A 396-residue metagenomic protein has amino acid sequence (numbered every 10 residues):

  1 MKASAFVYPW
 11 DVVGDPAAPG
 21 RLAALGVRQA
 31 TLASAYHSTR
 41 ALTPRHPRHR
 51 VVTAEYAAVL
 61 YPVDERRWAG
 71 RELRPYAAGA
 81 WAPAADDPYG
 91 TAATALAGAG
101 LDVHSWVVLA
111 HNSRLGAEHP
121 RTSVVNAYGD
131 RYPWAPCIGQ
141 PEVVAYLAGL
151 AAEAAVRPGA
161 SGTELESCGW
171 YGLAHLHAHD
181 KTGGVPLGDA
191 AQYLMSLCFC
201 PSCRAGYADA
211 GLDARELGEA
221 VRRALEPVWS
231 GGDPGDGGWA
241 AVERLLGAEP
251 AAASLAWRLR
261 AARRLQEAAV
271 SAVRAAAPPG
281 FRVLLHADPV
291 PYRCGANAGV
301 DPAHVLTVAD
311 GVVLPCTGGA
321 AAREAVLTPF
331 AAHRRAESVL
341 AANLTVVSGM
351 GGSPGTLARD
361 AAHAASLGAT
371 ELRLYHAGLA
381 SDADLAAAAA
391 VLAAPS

Functional and structural regions predicted by a protein language model:
S4-F6, H104-P158: Active-site-adjacent "subsite" loops/lids of carbohydrate-active enzymes
S4-V12, R66-D86, D130-A145, A251-A261 (+2 more regions): The substrate-binding groove and active-site-proximal loops of carbohydrate-active enzymes, especially glycoside
W10-A24, P141-A155, Y292-T307, R323-L327 (+1 more regions): Short, acidic/polar
P16-R40, A57, E153-G162, P302-L314 (+1 more regions): Catalytic domains of carbohydrate-active enzymes, especially glycoside hydrolases
T31-A57, A85-G129, G162-W170: Glycine-rich, aromatic-flanked loop segments that form ligand/cofactor-binding clefts across common enzyme folds
R131-A272, D288-P291, G295-P302: Polysaccharide-binding and catalytic clefts of secreted carbohydrate-active enzymes
L173, A275-A321: Substrate-binding cleft/loops of secretory-pathway carbohydrate-active enzymes
A309-D310, L314-E324, N343-S396: Substrate-binding cleft of secreted/luminal carbohydrate-active enzymes
